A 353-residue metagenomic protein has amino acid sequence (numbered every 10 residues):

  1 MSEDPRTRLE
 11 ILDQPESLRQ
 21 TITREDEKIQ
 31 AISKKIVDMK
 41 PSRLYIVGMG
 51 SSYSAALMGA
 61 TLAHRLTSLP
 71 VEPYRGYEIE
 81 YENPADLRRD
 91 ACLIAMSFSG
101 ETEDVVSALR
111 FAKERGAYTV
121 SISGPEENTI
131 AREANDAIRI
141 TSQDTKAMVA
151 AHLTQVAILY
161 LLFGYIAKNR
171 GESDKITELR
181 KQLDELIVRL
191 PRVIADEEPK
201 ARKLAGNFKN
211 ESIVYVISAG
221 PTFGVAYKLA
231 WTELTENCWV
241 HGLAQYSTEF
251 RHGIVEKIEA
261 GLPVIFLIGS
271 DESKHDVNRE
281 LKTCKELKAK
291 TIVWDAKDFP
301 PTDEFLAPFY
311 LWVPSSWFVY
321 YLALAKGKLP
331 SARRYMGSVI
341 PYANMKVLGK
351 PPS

Functional and structural regions predicted by a protein language model:
S2, A134, G269-S353: Phosphate-moiety recognition in structured ligand-binding domains
E3-P5, L9-P41, I138, D144-M148 (+5 more regions): Active-site phosphate/pyrophosphate-binding segments
Q30, V37-I176, R180-Q182, V255 (+1 more regions): Glycine-rich phosphate-binding loops that contact phosphosugars or nucleotide phosphates
M58, L229, W312: Conserved phosphate/anionic-ligand binding catalytic regions in large, soluble enzymes, centered on
T61, R65, G164, T232 (+2 more regions): Short, residue-level hotspots on alpha-helical faces of the histone-fold and other alpha-helical interaction modules
